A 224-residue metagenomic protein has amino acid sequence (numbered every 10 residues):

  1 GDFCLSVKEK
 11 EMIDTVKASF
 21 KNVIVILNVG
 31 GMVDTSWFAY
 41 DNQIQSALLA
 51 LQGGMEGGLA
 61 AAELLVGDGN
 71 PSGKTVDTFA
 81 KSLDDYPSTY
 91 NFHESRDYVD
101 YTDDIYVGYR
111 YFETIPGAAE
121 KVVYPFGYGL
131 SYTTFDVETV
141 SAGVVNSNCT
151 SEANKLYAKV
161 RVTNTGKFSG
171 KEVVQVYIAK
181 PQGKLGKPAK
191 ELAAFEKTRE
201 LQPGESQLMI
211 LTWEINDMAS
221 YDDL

Functional and structural regions predicted by a protein language model:
G1-L224: C-terminal non-catalytic regions of proteins with extracellular/luminal or membrane-system context
